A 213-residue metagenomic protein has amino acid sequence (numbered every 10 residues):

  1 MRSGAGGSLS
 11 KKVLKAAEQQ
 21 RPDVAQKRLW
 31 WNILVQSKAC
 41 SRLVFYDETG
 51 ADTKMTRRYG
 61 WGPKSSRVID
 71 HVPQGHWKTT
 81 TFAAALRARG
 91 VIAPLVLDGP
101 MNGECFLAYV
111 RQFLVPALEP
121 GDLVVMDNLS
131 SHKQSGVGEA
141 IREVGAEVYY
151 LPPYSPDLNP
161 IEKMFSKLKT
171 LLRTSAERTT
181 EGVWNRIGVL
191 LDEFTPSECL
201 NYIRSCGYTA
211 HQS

Functional and structural regions predicted by a protein language model:
M1-S213: Short functional hotspots at interaction and active-site rims
